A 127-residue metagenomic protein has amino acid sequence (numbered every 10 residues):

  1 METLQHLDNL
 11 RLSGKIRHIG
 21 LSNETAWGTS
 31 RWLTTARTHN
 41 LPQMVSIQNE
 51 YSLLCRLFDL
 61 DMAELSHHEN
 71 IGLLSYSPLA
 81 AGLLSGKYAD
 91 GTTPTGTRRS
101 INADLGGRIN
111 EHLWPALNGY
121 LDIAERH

Functional and structural regions predicted by a protein language model:
M1-H127: Beta/alpha (TIM)-barrel catalytic core signal, keyed to glycine-rich beta->alpha loops juxtaposed to Asp/Glu that bind
